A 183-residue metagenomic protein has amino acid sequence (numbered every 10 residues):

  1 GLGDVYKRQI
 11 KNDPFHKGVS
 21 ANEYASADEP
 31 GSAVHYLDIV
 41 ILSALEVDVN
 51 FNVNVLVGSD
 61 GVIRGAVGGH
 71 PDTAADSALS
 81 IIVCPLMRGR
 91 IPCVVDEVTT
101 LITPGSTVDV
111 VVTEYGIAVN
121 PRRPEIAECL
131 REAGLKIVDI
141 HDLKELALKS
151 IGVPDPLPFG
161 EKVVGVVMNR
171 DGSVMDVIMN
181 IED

Functional and structural regions predicted by a protein language model:
L2-Y6: Short, small-residue-biased leader/transition segments that mark boundaries at the very start of proteins
R8-D13: Extended C-terminal subregions enriched in glycine
H16-S26: Phosphate/diphosphate-binding loops
A25, E29, A33, L37-A127 (+1 more regions): C-terminal catalytic subdomain
D96-D183: ATP/nucleoside-binding phosphotransfer catalytic cores, i.e., glycine-rich phosphate-binding loops
